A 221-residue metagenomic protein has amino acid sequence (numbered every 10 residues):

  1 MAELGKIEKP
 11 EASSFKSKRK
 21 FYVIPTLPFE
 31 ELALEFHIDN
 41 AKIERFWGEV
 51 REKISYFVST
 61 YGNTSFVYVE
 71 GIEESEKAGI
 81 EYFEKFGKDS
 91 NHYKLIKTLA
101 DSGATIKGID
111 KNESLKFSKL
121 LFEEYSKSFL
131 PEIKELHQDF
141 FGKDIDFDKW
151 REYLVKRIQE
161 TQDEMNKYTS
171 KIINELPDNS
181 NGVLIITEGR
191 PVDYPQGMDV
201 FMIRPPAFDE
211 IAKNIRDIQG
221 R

Functional and structural regions predicted by a protein language model:
M1-R221: Compositional signal for N-terminal targeting/processing segments
